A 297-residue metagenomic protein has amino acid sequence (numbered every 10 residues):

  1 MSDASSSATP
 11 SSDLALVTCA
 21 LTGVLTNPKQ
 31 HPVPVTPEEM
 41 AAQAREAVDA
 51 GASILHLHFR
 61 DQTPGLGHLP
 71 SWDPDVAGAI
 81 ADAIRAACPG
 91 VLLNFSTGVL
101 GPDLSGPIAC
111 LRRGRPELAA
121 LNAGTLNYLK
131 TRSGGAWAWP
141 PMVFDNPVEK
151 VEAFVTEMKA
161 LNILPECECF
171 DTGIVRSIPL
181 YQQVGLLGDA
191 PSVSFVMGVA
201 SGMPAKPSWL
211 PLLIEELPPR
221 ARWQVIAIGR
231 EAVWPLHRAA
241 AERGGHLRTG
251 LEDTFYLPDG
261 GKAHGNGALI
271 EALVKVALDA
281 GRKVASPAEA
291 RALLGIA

Functional and structural regions predicted by a protein language model:
S5-P32, T125-A138: N-terminal small/glycine-rich loop or linker at the start of catalytic domains across soluble metabolic enzymes
T22-A42, S96-L104, P140-D145, E166-E168 (+3 more regions): Active-site mouth loops of central-metabolism enzymes
M40, A47, H58, A119 (+4 more regions): Conserved, mostly hydrophobic/aromatic
S53-A77, V196-M197, F255-D259: Glycine-rich, proline-tolerant flexible connector loops at the mouths of alpha/beta enzymes
L66-F95, V151-M158, L212-R220, G267-A277: Alpha-helix-loop-beta-strand connector modules within alpha/beta enzyme cores
S71-D145: Active-site beta->alpha loop and helix N-cap motifs at the rims of alpha/beta catalytic domains
L118-E252: Catalytic alpha/beta core domains of metabolic enzymes, predominantly
T131-W137, M142, P258-A280: C-terminal helical cap(s) of enzyme catalytic domains, especially alpha/beta-barrels
